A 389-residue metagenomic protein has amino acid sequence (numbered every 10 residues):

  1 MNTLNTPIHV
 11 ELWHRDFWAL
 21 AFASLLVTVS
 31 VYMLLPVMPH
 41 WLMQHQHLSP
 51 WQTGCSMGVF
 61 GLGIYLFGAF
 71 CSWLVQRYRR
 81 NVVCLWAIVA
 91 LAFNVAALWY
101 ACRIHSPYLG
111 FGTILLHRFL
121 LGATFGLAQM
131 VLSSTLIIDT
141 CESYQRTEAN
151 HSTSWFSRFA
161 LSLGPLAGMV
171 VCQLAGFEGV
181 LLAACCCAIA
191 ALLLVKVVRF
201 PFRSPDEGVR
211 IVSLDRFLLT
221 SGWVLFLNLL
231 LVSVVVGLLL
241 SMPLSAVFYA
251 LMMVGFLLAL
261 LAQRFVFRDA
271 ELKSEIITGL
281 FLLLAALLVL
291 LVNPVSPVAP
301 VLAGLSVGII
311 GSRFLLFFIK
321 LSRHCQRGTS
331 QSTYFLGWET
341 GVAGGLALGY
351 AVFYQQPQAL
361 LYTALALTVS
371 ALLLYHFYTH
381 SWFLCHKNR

Functional and structural regions predicted by a protein language model:
N5-G61, T220-L251: Helix-loop boundary and gating motifs at the non-cytosolic
C55-L74, M253-Q263: Central cavity-lining transmembrane alpha-helices of secondary-active solute carriers, predominantly the Major
V89-Y108, L280-N293: C-terminal ends and interior cores of transmembrane alpha-helices in multi-pass membrane transporters/permeases
F111, H117-F156: Cytoplasmic helix-loop-helix junction between adjacent transmembrane helices in 12-TM secondary transporters
L127-C141, G308-R323: Intracellular juxtamembrane helix-capping segments at the cytosolic ends of symmetry-related transmembrane helices
E178-V197, A359-S381: Symmetry-related core transmembrane helices of the 12-TM Major Facilitator Superfamily/SLC fold
E271-F314: C-terminal transmembrane helical hairpin of 12-TM major facilitator-type secondary transporters
S322-P357: A late C-terminal transmembrane helix in Major Facilitator Superfamily
